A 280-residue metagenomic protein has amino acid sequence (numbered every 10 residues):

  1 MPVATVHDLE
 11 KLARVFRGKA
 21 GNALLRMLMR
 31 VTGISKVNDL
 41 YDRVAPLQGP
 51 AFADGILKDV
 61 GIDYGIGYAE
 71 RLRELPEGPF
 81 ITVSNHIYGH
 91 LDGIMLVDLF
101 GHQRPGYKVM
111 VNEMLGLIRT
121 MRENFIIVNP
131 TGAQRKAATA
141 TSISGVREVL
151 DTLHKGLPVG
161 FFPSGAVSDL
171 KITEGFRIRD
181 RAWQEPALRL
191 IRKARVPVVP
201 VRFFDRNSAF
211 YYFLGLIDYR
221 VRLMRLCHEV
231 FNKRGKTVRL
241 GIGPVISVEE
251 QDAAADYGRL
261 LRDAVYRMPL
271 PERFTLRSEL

Functional and structural regions predicted by a protein language model:
M1-H86, G93-M95, H102-G106, R122 (+1 more regions): Membrane-anchoring hydrophobic helices of lipid-metabolizing enzymes
A4, S142-L280: Non-catalytic C-terminal accessory region of glycerolipid acyltransferases and related lyso-lipid remodeling enzymes
P46, I62-D63, A138-I143, D180-R181: A conditional alpha-helix N-cap/helix-loop micro-motif detector
V83-N85, I127-K136, L170-E174: Short, basic, glycine/proline-bearing loop/turn elements
H86-H90, V167-S168: Gly/Ser/Thr-rich loops at beta-strand to alpha-helix junctions that form or flank small-molecule/cofactor-binding
Y88-G89, Q134, E249: Glycine-/small-residue-rich active-site loops that bind phosphorylated ligands and cofactors
D98-G101, R177-R179: Glycine-rich, phosphate-binding/catalytic loops in enzymes
G106-S142, V146-V149, L153: Conserved nucleotide-cofactor-binding alpha/beta core module
